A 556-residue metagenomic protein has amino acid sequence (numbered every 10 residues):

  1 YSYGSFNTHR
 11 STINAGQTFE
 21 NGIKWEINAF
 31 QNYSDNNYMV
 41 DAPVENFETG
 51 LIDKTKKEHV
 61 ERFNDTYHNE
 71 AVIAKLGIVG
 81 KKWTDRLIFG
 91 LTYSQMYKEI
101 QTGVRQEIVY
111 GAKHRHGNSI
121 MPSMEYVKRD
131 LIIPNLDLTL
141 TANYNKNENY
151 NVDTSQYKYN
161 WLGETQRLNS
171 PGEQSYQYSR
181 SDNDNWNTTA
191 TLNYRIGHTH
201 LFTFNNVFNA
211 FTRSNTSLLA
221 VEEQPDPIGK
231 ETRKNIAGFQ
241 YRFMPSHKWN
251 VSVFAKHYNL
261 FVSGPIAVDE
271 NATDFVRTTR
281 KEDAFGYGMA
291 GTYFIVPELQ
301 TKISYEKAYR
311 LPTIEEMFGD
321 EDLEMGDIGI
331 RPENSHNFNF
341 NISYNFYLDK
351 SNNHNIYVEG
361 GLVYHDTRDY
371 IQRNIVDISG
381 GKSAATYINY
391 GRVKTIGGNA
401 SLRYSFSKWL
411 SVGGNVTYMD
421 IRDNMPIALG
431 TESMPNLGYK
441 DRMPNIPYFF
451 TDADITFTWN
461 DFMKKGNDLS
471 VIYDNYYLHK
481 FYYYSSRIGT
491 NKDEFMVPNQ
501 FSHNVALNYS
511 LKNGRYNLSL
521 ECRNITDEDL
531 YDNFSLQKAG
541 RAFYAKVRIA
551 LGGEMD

Functional and structural regions predicted by a protein language model:
Y1, E58-R62, R105-H114, E173-Y178 (+10 more regions): Extracellular loop and loop/strand-boundary signature of outer-membrane beta-barrel proteins
Y1-S5, Q31-D35, G80, Y93-Y97 (+14 more regions): Transmembrane beta-strands of outer-membrane beta-barrel pores
S2-S5, R10, T18-R105: Periplasmic-side early beta-strands and strand-to-turn transitions of outer-membrane beta-barrels
Y38-N46, E99-I108, Y150-Y159, S214-E222 (+7 more regions): Outer-membrane beta-barrel translocator domains and adjoining extracellular loop/strand segments of Gram-negative
I73-M96, R115-E270, V276-R277, K281-A284 (+5 more regions): Face-selective signature of the C-terminal outer-membrane beta-barrel domain
F294, T301-E306, R310, E333-K394: Membrane-embedded beta-barrel scaffold of Gram-negative outer-membrane proteins
Y309, T367-D369, V412, V471-S502 (+1 more regions): C-terminal beta-signal and adjacent terminal beta-strands/loops of Gram-negative outer-membrane beta-barrel proteins
N355-D366, T386-Y482: Gram-negative outer-membrane beta-barrel transporters
